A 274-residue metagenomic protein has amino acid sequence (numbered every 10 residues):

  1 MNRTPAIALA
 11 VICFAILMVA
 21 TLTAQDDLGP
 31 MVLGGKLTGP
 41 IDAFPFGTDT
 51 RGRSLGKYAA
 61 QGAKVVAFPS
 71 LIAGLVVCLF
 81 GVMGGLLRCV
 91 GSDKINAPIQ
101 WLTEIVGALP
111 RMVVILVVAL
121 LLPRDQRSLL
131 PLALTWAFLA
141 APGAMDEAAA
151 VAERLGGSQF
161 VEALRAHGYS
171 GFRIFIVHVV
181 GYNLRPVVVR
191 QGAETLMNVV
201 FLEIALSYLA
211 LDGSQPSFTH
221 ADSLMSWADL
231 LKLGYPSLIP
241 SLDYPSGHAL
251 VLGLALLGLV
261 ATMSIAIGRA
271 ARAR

Functional and structural regions predicted by a protein language model:
M1-P30, I99-V106, L184, L257-T262: N-terminal signal-anchor/first transmembrane alpha helix
P45-D49, L55, V90-L155: Generic hydrophobic transmembrane alpha-helix motif, especially the helices
T48-R53, V90-G91, A163-N183: Short helix-to-coil transition segments within interhelical loops that connect adjacent transmembrane helices
G56-V90, L250, L256: Transmembrane alpha-helix signature in integral membrane proteins
K64-F80, F172-S207: Transmembrane alpha-helices
G74, R124-V177, R190-V199: Membrane-cytosol interface at the C-terminal ends of specific transmembrane alpha-helices in multi-pass membrane
L121, A137, V188-A228: Non-cytoplasmic
S237-S264: A membrane-interface signal for the N-terminal entry of alpha-helical transmembrane segments
